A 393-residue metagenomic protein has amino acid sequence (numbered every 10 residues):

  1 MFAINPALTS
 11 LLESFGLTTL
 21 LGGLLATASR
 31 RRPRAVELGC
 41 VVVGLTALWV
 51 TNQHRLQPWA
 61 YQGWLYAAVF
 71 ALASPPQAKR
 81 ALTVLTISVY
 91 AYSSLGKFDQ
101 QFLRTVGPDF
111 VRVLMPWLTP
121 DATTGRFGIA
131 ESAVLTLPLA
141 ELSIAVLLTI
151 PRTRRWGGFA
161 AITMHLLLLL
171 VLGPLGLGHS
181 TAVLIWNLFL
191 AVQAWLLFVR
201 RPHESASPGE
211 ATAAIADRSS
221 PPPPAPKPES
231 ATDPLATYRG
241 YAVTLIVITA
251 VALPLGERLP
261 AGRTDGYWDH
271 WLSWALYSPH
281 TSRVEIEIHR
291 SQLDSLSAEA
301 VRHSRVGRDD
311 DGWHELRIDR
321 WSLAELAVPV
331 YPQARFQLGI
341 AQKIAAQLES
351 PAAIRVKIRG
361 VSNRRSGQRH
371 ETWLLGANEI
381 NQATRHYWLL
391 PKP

Functional and structural regions predicted by a protein language model:
E37-V41, A73-A91, G157-G158: Interfacial segments of alpha-helical transmembrane regions
V42-Q53, V89-F98, I162-P174, A250-R258: Aromatic-anchored segments of alpha-helical transmembrane domains
W49-W59, Q77, F98, L103 (+3 more regions): Membrane-interface helix caps and helix-loop-helix hairpins in membrane proteins
A81-L114: Transmembrane alpha-helix/helix-exit interface in multi-pass inner-membrane proteins
Q101, V251-T281: Hydrophobic alpha-helical transmembrane segments in integral membrane proteins
F159-R218: Membrane-embedded alpha-helical segments of integral membrane proteins
A231-R263: Internal/C-terminal transmembrane anchor helices
A275-P393: Extracytosolic and intramembrane catalytic regions of membrane-associated proteins in envelope/secretory systems
